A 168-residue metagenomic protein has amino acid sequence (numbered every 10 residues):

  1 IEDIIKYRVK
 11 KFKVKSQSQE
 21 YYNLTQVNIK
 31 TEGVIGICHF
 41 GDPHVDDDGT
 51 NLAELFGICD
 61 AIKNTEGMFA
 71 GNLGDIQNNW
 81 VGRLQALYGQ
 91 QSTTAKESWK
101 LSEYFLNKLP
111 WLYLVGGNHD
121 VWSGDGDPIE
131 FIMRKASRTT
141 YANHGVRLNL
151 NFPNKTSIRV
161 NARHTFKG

Functional and structural regions predicted by a protein language model:
I1-F40, V45: Acidic, histidine-bearing metal-coordination/catalytic regions of metal-dependent phosphoesterases
K10, K15, L24, F56-C59 (+2 more regions): Generic signature of intrinsically disordered, low-complexity segments enriched in small/polar residues
T31, V45-H144: Core catalytic region of metal-dependent phosphoesterases/phosphodiesterases, especially metallo-beta-lactamase-like
I35-I37, M68-F69, V160: Structural motif
D127-G168: Acidic, His/Gly-enriched loop-helix segments that form or flank divalent-metal centers in metallo-dependent hydrolases
